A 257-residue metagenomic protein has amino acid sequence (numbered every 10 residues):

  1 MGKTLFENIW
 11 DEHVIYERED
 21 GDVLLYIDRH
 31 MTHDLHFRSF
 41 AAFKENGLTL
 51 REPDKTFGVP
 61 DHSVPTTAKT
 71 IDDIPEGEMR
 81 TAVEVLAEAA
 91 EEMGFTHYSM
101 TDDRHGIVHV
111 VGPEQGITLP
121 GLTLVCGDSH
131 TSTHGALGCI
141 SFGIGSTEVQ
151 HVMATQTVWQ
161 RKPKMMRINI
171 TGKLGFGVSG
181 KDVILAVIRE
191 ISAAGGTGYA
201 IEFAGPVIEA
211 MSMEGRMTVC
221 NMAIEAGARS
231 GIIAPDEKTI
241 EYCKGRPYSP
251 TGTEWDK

Functional and structural regions predicted by a protein language model:
M1-K257: Fe-S-dependent hydro-lyases/dehydratases of central metabolism
